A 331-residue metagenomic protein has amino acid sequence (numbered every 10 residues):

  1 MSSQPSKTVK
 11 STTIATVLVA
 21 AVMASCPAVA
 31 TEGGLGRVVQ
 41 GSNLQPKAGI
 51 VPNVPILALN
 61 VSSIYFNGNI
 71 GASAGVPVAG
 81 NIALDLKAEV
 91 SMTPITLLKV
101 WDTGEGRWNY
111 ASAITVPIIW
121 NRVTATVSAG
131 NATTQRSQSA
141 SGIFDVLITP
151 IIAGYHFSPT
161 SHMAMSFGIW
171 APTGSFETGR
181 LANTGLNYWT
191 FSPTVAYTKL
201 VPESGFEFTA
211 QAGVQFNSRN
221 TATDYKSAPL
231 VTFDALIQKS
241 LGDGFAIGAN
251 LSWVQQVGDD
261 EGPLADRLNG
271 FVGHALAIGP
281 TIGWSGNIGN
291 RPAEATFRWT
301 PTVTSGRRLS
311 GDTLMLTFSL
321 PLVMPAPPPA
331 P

Functional and structural regions predicted by a protein language model:
E32, K47-I56, G68-I70, W101-A111 (+7 more regions): Short loop/turn motifs that connect adjacent beta-strands in outer-membrane beta-barrel proteins
E32-V38, Y65-M92, V127-S139, L181: Surface-exposed strand-loop-strand hairpins of Gram-negative outer-membrane beta-barrel proteins
G34, A72, V78-G80, A222-P331: Outer membrane beta-barrel transmembrane domains
P46, A79-D85, N131-Q138, E177-N183 (+3 more regions): Extracellular loop and loop/strand-boundary signature of outer-membrane beta-barrel proteins
A48-I50, V61, I95-K99, I148-G154 (+7 more regions): Residues on the lipid-exposed face of transmembrane beta-strands in outer-membrane beta-barrel proteins
P55, K87-I95, S137-L147, G185-F191 (+3 more regions): Residues that define the transmembrane beta-barrel architecture of outer-membrane proteins
L57-V61, W108-V116, S161-F167, F191 (+7 more regions): Transmembrane beta-strands of outer-membrane beta-barrel proteins
S63-N69, V116-R122, I169-S175, K199 (+5 more regions): Transmembrane beta-strands of outer-membrane beta-barrel pores
